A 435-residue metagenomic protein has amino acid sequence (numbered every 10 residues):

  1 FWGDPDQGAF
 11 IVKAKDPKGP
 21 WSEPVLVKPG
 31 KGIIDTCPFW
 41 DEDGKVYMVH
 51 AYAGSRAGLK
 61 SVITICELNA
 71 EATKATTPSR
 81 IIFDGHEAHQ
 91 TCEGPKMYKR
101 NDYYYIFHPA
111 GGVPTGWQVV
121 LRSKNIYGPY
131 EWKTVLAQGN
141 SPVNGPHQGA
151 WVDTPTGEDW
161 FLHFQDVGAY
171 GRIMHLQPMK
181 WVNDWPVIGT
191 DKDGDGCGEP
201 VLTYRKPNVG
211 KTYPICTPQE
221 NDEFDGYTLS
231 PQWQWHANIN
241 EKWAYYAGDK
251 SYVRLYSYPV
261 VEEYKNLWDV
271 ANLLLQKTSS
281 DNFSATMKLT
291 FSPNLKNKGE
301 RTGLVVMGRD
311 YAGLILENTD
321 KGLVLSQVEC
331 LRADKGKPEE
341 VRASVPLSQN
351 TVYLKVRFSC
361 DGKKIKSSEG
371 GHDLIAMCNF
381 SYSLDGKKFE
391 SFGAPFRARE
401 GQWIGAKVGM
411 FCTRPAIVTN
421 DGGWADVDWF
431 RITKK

Functional and structural regions predicted by a protein language model:
F1-K435: Carbohydrate-active catalytic/glycan-binding domains of CAZyme proteins, especially the secreted or lumenal ectodomains
